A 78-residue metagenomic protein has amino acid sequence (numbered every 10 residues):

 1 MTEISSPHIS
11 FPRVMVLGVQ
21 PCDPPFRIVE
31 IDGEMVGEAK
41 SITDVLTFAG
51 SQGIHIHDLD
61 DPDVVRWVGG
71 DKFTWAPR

Functional and structural regions predicted by a protein language model:
M1-L17: Charged, low-complexity intrinsically disordered regulatory segments in eukaryotic signaling
T2-E3, I31, G50: Generic detector of short, locally flexible boundary/turn motifs and exposed helical patches
P7, D23-R27, W67: A generic structural signal for ordered alpha-helices
P12-D32: Short aromatic-glycine-(Arg/Gly/Cys) micro-motifs in beta-strand/loop hairpins
L17, V36, V68-G69: Feature targets compositionally biased, intrinsically disordered low-complexity regions with long contiguous runs
I31-K40: A short, exposed loop/beta-hairpin motif centered on an aromatic-Gly-Thr core
K40-I54: A short, charged, amphipathic alpha-helix used as a generic interaction element across diverse proteins
H55-R78: Short, mixed-charge low-complexity intrinsically disordered segments
